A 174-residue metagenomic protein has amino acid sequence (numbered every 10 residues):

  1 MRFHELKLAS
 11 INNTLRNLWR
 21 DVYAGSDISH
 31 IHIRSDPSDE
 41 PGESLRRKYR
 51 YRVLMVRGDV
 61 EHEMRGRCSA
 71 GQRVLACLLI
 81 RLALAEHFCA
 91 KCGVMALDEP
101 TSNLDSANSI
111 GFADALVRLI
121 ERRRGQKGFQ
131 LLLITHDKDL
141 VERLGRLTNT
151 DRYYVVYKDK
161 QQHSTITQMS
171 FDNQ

Functional and structural regions predicted by a protein language model:
M1-D36: Charged, surface-exposed helical/loop "interaction arms" that form contiguous linear patches used for dimerization
H4-N12, E40-I80, P100-I110: Conserved ABC ATPase signature
N13-N17, I80, D114, R118: Generic recognition of well-ordered alpha-helical segments within structured catalytic/regulatory domains
W19-G25, T101, R118, Q174: Extreme N-terminal "head/tail" segments of very large remodeling/mechanoenzyme assemblies
A24, R46, C68-A70, E86-A90 (+2 more regions): Conserved catalytic network of the ASCE P-loop NTPase/AAA+ motor domain
S35, M55-R57, Y157: Flexible glycine-/small-residue-rich
K91-E99: Catalytic Walker B motif of ABC-type/P-loop ATPase nucleotide-binding domains
I110-Q174: C-terminal lobe/lid and adjacent interdomain/linker elements of RecA-like ASCE P-loop ATPase modules
